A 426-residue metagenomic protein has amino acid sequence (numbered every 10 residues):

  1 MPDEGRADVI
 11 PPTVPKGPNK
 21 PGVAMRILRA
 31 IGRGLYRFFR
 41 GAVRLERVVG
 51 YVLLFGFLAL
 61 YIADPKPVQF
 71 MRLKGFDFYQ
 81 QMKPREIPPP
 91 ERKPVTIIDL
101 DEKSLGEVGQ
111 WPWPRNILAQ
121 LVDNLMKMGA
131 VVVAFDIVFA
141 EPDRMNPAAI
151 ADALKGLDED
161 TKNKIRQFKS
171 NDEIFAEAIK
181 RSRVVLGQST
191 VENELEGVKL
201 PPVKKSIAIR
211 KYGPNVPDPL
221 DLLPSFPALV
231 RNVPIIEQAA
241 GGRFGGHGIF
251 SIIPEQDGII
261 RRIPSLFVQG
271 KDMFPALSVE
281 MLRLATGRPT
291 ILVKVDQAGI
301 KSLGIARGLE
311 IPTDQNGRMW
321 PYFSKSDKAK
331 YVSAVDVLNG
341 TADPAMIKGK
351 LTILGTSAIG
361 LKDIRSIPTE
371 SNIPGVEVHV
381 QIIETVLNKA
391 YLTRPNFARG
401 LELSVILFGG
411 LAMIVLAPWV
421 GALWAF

Functional and structural regions predicted by a protein language model:
M1-T13: N-terminal targeting leaders characterized by basic, low-complexity, disordered sequences that direct proteins
P12, N19-L309, P344-W424: Non-transmembrane functional regions of envelope-associated proteins
S278, S333-V337: Helix N-cap / beta->alpha transition motif
P312-V332: Active-site Gly/Thr loop motif
V337-P344: Surface-exposed ligand/attachment interfaces on beta-rich extracellular proteins
